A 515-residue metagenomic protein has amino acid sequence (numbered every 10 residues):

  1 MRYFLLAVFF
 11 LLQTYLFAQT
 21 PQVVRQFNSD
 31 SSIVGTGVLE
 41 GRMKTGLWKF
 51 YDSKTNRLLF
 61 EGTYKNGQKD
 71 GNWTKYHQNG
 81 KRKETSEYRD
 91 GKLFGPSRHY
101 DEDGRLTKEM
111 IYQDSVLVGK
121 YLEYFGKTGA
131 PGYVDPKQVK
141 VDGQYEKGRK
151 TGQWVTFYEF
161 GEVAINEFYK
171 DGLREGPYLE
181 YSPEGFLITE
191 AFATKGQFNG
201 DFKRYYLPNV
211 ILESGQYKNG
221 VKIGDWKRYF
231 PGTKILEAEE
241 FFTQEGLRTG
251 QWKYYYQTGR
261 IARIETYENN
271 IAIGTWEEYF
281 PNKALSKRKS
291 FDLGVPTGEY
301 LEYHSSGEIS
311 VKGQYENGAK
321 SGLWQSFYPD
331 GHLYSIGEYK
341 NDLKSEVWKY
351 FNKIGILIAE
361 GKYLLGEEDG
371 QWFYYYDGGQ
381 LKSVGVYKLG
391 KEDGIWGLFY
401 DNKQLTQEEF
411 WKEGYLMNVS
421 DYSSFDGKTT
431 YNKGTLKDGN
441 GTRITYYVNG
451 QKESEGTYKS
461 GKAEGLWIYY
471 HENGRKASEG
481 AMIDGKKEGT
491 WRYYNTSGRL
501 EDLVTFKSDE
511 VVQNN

Functional and structural regions predicted by a protein language model:
M1-V23: Bacterial Sec-dependent N-terminal signal peptides
A18-N515: Glycine/tyrosine- and acidic-biased, solvent-exposed loop/turn segments at the edges of beta-strands
